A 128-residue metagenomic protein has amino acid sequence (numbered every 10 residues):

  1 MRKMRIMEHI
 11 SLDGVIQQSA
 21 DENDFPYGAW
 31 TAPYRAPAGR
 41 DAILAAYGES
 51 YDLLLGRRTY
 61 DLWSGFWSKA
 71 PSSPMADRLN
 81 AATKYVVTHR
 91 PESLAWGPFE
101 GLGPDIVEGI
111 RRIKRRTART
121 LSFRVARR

Functional and structural regions predicted by a protein language model:
M1-R128: Portal/gating segments that form or line small-molecule/metal binding sites
